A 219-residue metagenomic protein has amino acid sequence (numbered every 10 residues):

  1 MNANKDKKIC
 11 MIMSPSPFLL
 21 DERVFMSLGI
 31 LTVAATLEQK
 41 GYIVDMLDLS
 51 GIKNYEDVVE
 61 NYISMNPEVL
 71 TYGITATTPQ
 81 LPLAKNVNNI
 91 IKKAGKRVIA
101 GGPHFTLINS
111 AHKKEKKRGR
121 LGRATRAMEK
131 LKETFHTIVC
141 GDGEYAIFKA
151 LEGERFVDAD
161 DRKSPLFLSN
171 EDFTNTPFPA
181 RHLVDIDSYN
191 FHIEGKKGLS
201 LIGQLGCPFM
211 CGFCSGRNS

Functional and structural regions predicted by a protein language model:
N2-S219: Acidic, low-complexity intrinsically disordered segments
